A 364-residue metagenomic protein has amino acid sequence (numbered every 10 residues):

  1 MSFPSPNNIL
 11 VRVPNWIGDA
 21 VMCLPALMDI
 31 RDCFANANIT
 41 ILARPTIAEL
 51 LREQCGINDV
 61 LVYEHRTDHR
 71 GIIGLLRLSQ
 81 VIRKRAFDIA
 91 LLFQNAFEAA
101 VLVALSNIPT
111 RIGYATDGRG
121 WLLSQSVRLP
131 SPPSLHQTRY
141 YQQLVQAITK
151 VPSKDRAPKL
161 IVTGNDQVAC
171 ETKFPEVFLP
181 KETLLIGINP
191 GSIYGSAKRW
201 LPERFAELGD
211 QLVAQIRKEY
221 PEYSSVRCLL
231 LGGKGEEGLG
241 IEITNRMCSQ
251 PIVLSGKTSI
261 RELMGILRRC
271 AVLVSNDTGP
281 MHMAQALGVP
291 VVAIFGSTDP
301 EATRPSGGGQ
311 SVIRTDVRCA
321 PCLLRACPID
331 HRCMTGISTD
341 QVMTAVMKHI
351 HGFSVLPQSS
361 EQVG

Functional and structural regions predicted by a protein language model:
M1-G364: Catalytic machinery of carbohydrate-active enzymes, primarily nucleotide-sugar-dependent glycosyltransferases
